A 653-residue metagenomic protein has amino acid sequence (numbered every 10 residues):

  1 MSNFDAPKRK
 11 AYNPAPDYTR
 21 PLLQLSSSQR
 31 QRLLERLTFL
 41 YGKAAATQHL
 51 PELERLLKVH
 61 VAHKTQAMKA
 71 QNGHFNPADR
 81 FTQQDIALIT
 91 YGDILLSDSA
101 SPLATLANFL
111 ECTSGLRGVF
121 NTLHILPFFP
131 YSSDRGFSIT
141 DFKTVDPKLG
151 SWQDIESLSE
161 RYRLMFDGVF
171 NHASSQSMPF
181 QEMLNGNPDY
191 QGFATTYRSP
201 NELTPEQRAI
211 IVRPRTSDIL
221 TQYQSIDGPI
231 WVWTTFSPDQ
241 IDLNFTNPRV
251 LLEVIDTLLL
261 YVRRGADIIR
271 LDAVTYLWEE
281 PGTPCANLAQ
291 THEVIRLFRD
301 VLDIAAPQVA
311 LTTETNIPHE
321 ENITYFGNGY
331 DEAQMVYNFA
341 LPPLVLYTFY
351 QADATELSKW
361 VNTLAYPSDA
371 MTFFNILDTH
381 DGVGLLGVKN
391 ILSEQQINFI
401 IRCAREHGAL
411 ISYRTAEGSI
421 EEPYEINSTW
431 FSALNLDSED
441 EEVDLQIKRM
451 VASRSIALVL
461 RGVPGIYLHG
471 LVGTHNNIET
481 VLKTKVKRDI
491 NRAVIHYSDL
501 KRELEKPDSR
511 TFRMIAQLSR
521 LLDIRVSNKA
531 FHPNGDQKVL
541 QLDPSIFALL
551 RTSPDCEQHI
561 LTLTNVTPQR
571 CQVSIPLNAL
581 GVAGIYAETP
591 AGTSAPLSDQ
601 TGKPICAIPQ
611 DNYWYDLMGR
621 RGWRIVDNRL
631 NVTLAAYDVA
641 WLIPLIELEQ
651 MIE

Functional and structural regions predicted by a protein language model:
S2-E653: Active-site and adjacent substrate-binding regions of carbohydrate-active enzymes
